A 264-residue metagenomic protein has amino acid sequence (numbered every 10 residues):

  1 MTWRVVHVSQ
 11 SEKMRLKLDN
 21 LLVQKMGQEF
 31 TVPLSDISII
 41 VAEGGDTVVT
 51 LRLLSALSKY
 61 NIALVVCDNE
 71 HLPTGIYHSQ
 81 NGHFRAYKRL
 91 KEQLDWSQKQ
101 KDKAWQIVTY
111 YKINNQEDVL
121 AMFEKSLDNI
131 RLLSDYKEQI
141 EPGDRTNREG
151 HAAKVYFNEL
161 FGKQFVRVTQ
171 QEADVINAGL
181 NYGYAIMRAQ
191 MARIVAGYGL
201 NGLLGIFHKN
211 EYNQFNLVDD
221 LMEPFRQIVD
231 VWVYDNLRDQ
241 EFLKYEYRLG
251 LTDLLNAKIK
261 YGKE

Functional and structural regions predicted by a protein language model:
M1-F30: N-terminal, Lys/Arg-enriched amphipathic/low-complexity engagement segments that precede the first folded domain
T2-V5, S9-E12, K59, H71-E264: Active-site helix-to-loop segments that bind/position phosphate- or nucleotide-bearing substrates and donors across
T31-L34, T169-Q171: A short alpha-helix capping/helix-coil boundary motif
V32-R85: Glycine/small-residue-rich interface belts in oligomeric ring/scaffold proteins and their assembly partners
